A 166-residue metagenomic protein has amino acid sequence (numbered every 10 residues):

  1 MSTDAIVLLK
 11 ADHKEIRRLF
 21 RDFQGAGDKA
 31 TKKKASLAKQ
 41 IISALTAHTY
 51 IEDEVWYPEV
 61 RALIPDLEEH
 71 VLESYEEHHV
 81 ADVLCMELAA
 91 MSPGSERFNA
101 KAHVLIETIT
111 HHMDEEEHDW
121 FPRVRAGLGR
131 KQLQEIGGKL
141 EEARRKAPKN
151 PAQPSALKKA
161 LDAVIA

Functional and structural regions predicted by a protein language model:
M1-A166: Small-residue-biased structural context
